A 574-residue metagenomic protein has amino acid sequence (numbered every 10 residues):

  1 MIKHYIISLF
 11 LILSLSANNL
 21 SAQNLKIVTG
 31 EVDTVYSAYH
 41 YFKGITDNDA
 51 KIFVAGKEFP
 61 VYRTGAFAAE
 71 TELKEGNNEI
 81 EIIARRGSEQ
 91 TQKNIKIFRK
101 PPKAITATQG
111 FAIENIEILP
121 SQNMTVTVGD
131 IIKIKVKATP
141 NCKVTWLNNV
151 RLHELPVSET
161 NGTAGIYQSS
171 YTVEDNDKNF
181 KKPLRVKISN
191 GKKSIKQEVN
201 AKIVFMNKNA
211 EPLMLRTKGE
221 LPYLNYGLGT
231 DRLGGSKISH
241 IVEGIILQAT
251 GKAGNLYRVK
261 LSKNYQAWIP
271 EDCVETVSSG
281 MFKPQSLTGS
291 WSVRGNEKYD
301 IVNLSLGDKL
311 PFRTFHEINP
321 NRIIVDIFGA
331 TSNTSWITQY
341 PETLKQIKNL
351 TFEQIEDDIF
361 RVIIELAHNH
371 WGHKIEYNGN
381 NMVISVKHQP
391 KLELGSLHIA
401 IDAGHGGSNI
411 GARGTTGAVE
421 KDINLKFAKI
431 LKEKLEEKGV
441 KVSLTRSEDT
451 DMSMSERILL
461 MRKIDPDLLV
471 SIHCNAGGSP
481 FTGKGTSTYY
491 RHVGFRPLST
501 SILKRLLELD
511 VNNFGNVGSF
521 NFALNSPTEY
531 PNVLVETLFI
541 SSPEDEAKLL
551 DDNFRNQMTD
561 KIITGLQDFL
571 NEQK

Functional and structural regions predicted by a protein language model:
M1-I7: Bacterial N-terminal signal peptides that target proteins for export
I7-A17: Bacterial N-terminal signal peptides
N18-A22: Sec/Tat signal peptide C-region and signal peptidase I cleavage site
Q23-N24, E58-A400, S408-N409, G414 (+4 more regions): Short linear recognition/processing motifs and adjacent strand/loop elements at protein termini and domain edges
Y39-I45, K133-K135: A short beta-strand segment in extracellular, disulfide-stabilized domains
A50-K51, A55, Y62: Periplasm-facing N-terminal accessory domains of Gram-negative outer-membrane beta-barrel systems
V325, S396, R413-K574: Active-site-proximal helix/loop segments of hydrolytic enzymes
